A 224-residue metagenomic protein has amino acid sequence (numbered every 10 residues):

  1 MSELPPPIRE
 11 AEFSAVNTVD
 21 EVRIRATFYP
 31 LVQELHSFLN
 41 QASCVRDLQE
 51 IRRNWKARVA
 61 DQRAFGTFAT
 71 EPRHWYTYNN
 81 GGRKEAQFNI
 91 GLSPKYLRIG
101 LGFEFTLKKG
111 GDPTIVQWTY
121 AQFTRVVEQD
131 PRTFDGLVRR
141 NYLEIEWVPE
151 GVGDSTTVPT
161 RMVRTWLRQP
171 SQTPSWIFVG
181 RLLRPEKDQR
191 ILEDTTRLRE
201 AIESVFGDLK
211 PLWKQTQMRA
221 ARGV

Functional and structural regions predicted by a protein language model:
M1-D47, W147-V224: Long, solvent-exposed, polar/charged low-complexity segments
M1-I99, E104-G110: Charge-rich, low-complexity N-terminal segments
A15, V19, K95-M162: Compact, glycine/acidic-enriched structural inserts
